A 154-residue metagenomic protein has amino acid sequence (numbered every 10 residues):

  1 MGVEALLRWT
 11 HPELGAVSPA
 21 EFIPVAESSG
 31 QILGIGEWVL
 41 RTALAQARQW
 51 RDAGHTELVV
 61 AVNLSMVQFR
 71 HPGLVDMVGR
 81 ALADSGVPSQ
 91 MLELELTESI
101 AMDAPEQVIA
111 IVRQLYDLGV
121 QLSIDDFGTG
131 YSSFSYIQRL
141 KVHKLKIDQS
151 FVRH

Functional and structural regions predicted by a protein language model:
G2-L7, V60, G79-H154: The catalytic core of metal-dependent phosphodiesterases that act on cyclic dinucleotides
H11-A16, L40-L44, D126: Short acidic-capped amphipathic helix/loop micro-motif used as an active-site/signal-coupling element
G15, R51-L58, G86: Catalytic core regions of nucleotide second-messenger enzymes
G30-Q31: Catalytic-site/binding-pocket detector for metal-dependent nucleotidyl cyclases and the c-di-GMP signaling machinery
R41-A43, N63, D76-A81: Amphipathic alpha-helices of TPR/Sel1-like and other helical repeat/solenoid scaffolds
Q46-D52, L82: Short catalytic/binding micro-motifs of nucleotide second-messenger systems
L58-S65: A short glycine-enriched loop-to-beta-strand structural element that forms part of the catalytic core of nucleotide
